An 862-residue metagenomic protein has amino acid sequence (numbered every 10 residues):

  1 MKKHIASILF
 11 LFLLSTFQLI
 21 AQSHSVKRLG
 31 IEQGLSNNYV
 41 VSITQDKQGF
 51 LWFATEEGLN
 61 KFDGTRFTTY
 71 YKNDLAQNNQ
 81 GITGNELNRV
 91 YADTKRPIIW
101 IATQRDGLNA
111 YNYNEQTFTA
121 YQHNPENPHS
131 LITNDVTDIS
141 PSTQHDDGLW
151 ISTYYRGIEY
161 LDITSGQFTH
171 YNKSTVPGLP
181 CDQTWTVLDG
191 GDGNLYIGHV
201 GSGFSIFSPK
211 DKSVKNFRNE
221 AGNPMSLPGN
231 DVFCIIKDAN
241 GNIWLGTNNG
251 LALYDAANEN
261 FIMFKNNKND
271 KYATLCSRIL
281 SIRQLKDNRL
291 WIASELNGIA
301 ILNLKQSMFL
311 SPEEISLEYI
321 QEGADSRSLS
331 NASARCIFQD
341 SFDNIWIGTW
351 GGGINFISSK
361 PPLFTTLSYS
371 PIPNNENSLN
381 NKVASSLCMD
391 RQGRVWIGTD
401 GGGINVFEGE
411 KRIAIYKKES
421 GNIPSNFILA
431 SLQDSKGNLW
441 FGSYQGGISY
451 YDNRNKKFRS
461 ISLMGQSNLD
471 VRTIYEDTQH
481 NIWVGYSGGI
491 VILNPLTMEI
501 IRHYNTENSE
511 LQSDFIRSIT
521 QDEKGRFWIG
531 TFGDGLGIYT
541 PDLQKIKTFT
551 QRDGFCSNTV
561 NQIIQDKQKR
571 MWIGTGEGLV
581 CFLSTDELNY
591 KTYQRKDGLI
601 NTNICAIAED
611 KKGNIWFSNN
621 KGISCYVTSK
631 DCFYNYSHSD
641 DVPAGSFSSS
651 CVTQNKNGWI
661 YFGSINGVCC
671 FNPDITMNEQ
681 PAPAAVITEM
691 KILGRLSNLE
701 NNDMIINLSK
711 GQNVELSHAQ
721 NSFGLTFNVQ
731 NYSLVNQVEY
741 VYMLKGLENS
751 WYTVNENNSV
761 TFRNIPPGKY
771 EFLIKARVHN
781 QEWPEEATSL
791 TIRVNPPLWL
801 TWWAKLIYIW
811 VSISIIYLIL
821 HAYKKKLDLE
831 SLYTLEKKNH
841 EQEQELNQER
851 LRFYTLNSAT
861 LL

Functional and structural regions predicted by a protein language model:
I5-S15: Sec-dependent N-terminal signal peptides
I8-F10, I20-Q45, L51, Y71-N88 (+16 more regions): Residue-level "micro-hotspots" composed of small/polar
Q45-Q48, A92-R96, P141-D146, D189-D192 (+10 more regions): Residue-level detector of Asp-centered blade-edge/turn motifs that repeat once per structural unit in beta-propeller
F50-W52, I98-W100, G148-W150, N194-Y196 (+10 more regions): Conserved beta-propeller blade signature
E57-N60, R105-L108, Y155-I158, G201-F204 (+10 more regions): Loop/turn residues immediately N-terminal
D63-R66, N112-Q116, D162-G166, S208-K212 (+10 more regions): Short loop/turn segments that connect beta-strands within beta-propeller blades
L818-F853: Cytosolic signal-transmission helices at domain junctions
Y854-L862: Helical H-box environment at the start of the DHp/HisKA dimerization domain of histidine kinases
